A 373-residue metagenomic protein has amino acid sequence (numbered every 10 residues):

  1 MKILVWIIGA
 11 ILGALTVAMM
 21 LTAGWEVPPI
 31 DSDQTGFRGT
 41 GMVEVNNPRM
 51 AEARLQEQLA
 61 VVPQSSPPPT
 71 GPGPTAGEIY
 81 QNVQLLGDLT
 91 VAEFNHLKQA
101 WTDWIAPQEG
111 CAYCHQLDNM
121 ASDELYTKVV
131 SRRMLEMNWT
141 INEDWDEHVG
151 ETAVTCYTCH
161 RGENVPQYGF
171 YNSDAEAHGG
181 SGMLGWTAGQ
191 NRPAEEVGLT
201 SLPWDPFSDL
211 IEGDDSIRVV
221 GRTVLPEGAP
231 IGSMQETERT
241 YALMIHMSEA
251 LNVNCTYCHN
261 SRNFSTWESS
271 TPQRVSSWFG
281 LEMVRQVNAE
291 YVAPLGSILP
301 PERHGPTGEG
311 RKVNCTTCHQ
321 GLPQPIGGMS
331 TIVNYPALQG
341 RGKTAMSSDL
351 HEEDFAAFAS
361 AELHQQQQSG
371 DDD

Functional and structural regions predicted by a protein language model:
M1-Y113, D118-D373: N-terminal export/targeting leaders of redox proteins
